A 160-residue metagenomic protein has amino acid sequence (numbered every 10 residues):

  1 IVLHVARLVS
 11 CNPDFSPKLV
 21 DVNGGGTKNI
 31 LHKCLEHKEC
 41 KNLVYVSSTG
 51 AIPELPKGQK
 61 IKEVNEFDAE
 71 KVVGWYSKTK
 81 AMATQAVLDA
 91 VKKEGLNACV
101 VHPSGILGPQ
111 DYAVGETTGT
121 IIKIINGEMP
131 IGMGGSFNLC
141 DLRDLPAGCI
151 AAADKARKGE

Functional and structural regions predicted by a protein language model:
I1-G25: NAD(P)H-binding glycine-rich loop region in Rossmannoid oxidoreductase-like domains and their noncatalytic homologs
K18-N29, K78-T79, C140: Glycine-rich NAD(P)-binding loop of the Rossmann-fold in SDR/ketoreductase-type enzymes
E36, K71-V100: Active-site Tyr-X1-5-Lys
S48-K71, K92, D111, I122: Active-site "gating" loop of Rossmann-like NAD(P)-dependent oxidoreductase/epimerase domains
V73-W75, S104-A113, I131-R143: Glycine-rich "substrate-gating" loop/helix at the edge of Rossmann-like oxidoreductase active sites
E94-L96, G108-G119, A152-E160: Glycine/proline-rich active-site loop of Rossmann-fold NAD(P)-dependent oxidoreductases
I121-P130, G135-E160: Alpha-helical substrate-binding/gating segment
